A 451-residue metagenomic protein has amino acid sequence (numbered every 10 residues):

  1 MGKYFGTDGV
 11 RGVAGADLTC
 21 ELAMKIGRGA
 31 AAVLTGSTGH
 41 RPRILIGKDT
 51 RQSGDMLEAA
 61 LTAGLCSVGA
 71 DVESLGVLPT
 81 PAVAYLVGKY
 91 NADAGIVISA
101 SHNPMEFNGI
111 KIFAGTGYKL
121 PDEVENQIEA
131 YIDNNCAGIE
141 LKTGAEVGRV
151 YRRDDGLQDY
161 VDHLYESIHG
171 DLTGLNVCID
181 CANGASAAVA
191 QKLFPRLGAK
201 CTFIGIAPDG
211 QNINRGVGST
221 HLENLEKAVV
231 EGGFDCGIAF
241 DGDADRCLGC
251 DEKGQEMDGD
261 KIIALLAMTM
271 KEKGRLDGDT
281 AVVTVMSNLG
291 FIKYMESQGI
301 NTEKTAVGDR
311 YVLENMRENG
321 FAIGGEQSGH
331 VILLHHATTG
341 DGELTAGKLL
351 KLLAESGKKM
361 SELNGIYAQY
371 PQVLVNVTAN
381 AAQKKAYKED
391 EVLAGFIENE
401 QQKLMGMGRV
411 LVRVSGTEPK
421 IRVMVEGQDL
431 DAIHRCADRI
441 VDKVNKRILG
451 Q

Functional and structural regions predicted by a protein language model:
M1-A63, S67-V68, V150-L175, K384-K385 (+1 more regions): An N-terminal, well-structured beta->alpha segment
V13, N108-G232: Gly/Ser/Thr-enriched, mixed-charge loops and adjacent short helices that form phosphate/oxyanion-binding elements
A32, G36, H40-F107, K192-C250: N-terminal small/polar loop signature for handling phosphorylated ligands or for N-terminal nucleophile
G39-D49, E73, N176-C178, D279-V285 (+1 more regions): Short glycine-rich phosphate-binding loop at a beta-alpha junction
G47-K48, I179-C181, D251, H335 (+1 more regions): Short glycine-centered, acidic/aromatic-flanked micro-motifs in structured strand/loop junctions that mark active-site
N126-V161, E166, E252-G325, I332-L333: Proline/glycine-rich low-complexity loops and linkers
C236, K273-Q451: Phosphate-binding and adjacent anionic-ligand microenvironments
